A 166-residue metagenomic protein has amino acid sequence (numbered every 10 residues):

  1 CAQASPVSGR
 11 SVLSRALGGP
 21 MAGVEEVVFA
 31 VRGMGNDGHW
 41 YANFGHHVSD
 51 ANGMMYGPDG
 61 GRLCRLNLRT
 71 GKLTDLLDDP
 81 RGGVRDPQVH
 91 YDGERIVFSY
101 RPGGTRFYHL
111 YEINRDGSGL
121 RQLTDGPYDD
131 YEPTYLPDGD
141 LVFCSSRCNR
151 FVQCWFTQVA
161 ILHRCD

Functional and structural regions predicted by a protein language model:
C1-D166: Sequence signature of WD/YWTD-type beta-propeller architectures
